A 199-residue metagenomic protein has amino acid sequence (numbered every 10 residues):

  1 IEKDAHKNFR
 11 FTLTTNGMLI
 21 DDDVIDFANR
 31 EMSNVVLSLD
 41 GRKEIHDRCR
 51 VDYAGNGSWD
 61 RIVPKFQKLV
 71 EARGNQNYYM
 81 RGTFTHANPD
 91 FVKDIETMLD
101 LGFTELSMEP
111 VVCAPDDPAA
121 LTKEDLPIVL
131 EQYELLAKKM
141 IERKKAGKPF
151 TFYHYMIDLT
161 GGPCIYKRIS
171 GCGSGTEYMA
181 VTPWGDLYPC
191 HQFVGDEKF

Functional and structural regions predicted by a protein language model:
I1-V111: Radical SAM/AdoMet-radical enzyme domain recognition
E2-H6, R10, P64-V70, T151-R168 (+1 more regions): Amphipathic repeat-derived elements
A114: Active-site environment of divalent metal-dependent phosphoester hydrolases
D117-E197: A C-terminal junction/extension of Radical SAM enzymes
